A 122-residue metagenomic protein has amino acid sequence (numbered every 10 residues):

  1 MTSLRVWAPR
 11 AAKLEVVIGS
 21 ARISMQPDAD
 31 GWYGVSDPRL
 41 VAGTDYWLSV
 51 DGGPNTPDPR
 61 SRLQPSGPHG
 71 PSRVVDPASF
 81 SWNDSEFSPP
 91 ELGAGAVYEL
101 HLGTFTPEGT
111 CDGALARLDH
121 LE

Functional and structural regions predicted by a protein language model:
M1-S3, P27-G113, H120: The feature marks proteins involved in alpha-glucan
W7-K13: Short proline/glycine-enriched turn/loop motifs at strand-loop junctions of beta-rich domains
K13-S20: Change to "...patches in solvent-exposed regions of secreted, membrane-anchored, or virion-exposed structural
S20-A21, H101: Eukaryotic phosphotyrosine signaling hubs
S24: Nucleotide-state sensing region of NTPase/ATPase domains
